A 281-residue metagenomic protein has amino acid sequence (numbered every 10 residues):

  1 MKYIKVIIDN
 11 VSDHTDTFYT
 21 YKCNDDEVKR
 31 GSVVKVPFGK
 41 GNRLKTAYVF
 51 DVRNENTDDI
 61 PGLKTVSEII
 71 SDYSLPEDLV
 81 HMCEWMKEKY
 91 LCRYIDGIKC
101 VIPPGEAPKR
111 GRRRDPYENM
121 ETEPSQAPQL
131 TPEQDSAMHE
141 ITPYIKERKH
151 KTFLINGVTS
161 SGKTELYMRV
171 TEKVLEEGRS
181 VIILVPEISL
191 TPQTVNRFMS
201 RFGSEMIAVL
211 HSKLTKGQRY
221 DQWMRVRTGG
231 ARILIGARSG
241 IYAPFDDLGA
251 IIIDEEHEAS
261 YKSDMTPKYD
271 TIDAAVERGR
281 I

Functional and structural regions predicted by a protein language model:
M1-I281: Accessory, non-ATPase domains that flank or precede helicase/AAA+ motor cores in DNA-metabolism machines
